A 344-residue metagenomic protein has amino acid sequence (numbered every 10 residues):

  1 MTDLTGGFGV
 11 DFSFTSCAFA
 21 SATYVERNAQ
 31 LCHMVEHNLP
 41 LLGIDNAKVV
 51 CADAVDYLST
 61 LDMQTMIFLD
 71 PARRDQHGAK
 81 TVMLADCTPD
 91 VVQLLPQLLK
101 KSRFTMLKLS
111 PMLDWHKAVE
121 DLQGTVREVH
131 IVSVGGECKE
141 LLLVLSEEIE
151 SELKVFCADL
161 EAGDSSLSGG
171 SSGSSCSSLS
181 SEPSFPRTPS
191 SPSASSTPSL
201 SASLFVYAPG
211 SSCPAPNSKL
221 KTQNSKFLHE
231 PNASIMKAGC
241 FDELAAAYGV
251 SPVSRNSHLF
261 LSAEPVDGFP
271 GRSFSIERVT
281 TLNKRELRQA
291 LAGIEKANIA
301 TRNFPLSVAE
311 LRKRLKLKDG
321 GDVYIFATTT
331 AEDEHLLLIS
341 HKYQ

Functional and structural regions predicted by a protein language model:
M1-Q344: SAM-dependent transferase fold signal centered on methyltransferase-like domains, encompassing both Class I
